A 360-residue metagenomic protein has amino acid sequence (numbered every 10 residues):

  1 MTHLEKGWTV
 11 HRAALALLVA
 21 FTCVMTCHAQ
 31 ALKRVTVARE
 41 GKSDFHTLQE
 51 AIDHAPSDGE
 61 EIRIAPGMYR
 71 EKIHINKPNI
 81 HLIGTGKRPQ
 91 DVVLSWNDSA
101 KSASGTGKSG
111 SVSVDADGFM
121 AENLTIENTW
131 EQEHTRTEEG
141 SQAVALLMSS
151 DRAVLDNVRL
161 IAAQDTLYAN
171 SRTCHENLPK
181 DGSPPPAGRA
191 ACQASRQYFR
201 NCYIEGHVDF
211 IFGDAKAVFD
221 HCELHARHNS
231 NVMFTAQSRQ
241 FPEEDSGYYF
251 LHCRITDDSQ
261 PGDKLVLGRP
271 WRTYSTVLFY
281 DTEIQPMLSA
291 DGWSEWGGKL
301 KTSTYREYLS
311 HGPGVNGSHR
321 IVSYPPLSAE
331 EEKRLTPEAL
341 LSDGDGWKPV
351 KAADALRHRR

Functional and structural regions predicted by a protein language model:
M1-V10: N-terminal secretory signal peptides that target proteins for export/translocation
A14-V24: Bacterial N-terminal signal peptides
M25-A29: Sec/Tat signal peptide C-region and signal peptidase I cleavage site
A31-R360: Sequence-level preference for short, compositionally simple segments enriched in small aliphatic or small polar residues
